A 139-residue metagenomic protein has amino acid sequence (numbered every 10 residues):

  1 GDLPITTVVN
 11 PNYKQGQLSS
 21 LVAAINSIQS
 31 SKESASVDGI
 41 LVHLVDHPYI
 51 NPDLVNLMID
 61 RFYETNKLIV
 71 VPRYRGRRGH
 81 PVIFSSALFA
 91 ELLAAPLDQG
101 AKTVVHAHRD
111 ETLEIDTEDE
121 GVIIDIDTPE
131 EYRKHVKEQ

Functional and structural regions predicted by a protein language model:
G1, D53-N56, K137: Short amphipathic alpha-helical segments
L3-Q15: Conserved donor nucleotide-binding strand/loop of the catalytic core
V8-N10, P72, I115, I126: Hydrophobic residues at beta-strand termini and immediately following loops that shape nucleotide-binding pockets
K14-A90: Conserved beta-loop-beta/alpha segment of the NTase-like Rossmann-fold superfamily that binds/positions NTPs
Y74-T112: Catalytic-core segments of class I nucleotidyltransferases/pyrophosphorylases that form NMP-activated intermediates
P96-Q139: Conserved alpha/beta core of the MobA/IspD/sugar-nucleotide pyrophosphorylase nucleotidyltransferase superfamily
